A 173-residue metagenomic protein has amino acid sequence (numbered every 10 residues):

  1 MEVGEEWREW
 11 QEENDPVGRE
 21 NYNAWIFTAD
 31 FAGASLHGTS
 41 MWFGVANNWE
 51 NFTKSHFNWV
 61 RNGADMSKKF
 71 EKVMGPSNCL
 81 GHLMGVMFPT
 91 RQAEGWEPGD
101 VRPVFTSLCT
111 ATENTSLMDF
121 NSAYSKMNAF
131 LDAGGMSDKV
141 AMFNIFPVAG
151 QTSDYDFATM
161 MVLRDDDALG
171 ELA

Functional and structural regions predicted by a protein language model:
M1-M66, K72-A173: Short S/T/G/P-rich N-terminal loop/turn motif that feeds into the first structured element of a domain
